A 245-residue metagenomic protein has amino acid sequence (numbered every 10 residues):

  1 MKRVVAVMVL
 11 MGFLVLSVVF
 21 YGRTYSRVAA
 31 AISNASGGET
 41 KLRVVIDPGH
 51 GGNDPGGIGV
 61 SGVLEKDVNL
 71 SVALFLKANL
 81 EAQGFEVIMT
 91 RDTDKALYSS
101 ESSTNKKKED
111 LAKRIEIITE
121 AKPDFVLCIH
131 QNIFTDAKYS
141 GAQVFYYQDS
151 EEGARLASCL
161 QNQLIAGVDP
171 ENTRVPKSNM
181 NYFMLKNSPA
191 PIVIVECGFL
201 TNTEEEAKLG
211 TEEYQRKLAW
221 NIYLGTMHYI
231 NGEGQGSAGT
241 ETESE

Functional and structural regions predicted by a protein language model:
M1-E245: Catalytic-site microenvironment of enzymes that process N-acetyl-hexosamine-containing cell-wall polysaccharides
